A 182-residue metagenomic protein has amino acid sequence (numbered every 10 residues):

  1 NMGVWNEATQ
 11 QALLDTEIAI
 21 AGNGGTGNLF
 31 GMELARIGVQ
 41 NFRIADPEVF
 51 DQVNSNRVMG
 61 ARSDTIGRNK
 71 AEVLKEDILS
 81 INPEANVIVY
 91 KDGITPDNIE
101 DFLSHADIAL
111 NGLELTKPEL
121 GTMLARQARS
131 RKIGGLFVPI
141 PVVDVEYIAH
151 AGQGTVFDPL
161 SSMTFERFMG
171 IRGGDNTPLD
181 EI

Functional and structural regions predicted by a protein language model:
N1-A19: N-terminal charged helix/coil linker that caps or initiates catalytic domains
I20-G22, A45: Conserved N-terminal Rossmann-fold NAD(P)-binding element of oxidoreductases
T26-G27: Hydrophobic/small residue at the entry helix of a nucleotide-binding pocket
G31-M32, I99, A125: Generic hydrophobic/aromatic pocket-lining and core-packing "Φ" positions
R36-N41: Conserved S-adenosyl-L-methionine
I44-N82: Glycine-rich phosphate-binding loop and adjoining beta1-alpha1-beta2 segment of Rossmann-like nucleotide-binding folds
A71-I108, G112-G121: A structured beta-alpha segment of the ubiquitous adenosine-cofactor-binding alpha/beta core
H105-I182: E1/E1-like adenylate-forming module used to activate ubiquitin-like modifiers and sulfur-carrier proteins
